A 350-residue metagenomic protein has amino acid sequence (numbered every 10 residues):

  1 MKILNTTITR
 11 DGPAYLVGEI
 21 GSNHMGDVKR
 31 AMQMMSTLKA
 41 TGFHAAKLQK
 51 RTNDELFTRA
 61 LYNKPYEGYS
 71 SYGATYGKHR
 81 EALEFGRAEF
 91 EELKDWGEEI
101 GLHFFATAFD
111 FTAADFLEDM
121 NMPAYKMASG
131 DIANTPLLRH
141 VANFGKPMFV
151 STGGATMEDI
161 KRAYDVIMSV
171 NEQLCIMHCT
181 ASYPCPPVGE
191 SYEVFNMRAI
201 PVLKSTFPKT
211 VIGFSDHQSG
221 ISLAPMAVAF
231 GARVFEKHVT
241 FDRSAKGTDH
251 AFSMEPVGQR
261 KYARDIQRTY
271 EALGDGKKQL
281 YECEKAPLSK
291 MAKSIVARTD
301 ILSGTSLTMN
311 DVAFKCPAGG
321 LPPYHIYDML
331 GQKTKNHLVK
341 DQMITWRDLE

Functional and structural regions predicted by a protein language model:
M1-E350: Catalytic cores and adjacent flexible loops of soluble metabolic enzymes that perform enolate/carbanion chemistry on
